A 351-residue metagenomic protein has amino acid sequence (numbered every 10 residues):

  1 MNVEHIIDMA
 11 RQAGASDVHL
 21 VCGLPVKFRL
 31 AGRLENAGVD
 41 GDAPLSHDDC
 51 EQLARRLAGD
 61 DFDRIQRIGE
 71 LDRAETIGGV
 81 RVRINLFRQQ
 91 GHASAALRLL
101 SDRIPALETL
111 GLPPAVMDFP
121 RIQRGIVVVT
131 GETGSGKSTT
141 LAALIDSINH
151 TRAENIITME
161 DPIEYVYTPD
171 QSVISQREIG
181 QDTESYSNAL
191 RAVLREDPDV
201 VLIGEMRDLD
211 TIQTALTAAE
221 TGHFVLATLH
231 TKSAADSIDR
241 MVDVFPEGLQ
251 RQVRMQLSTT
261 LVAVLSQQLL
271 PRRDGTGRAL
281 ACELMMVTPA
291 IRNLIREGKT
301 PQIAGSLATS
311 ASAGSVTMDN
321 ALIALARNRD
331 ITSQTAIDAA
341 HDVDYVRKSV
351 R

Functional and structural regions predicted by a protein language model:
M1-R351: Short, flexible helix-loop junctions that flank or precede catalytic/ligand sites
